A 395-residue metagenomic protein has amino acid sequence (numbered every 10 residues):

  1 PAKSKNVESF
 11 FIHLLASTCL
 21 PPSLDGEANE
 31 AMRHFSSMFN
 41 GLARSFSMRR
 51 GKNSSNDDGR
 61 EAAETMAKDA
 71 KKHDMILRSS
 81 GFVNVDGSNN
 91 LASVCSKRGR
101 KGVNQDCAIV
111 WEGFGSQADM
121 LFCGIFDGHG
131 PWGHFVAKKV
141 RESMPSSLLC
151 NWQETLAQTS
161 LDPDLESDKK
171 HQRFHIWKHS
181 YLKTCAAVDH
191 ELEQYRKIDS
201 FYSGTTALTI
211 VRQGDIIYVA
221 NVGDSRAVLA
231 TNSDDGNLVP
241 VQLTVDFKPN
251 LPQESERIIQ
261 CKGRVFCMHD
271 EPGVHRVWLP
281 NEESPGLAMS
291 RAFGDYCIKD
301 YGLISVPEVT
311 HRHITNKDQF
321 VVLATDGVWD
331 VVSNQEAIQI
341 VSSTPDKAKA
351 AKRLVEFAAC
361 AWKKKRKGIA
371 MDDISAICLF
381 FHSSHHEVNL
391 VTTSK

Functional and structural regions predicted by a protein language model:
A2-K395: PP2C/PPM-type serine/threonine phosphatase catalytic core, specifically the conserved beta-strand-loop-alpha-helix
